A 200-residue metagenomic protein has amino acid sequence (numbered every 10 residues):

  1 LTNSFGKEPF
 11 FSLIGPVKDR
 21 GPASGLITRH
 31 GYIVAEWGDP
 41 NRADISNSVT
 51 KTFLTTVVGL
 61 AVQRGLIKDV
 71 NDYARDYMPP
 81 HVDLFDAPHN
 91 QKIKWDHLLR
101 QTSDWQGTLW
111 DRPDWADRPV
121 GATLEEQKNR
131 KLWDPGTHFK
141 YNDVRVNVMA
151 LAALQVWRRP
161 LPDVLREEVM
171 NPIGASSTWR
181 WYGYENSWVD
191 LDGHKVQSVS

Functional and structural regions predicted by a protein language model:
T2-P40: A short, well-structured edge-of-sheet supersecondary motif
N3-P16, A61-K140: Active-site-proximal loop and beta-strand segments within enzyme catalytic domains
P22, S48, T52, K68 (+5 more regions): Soluble non-cytosolic domains of exported or imported proteins
G31, I45-V70, L98, M149-A153: Active-site SXXK
Y32-V34, P40-N41, W105-Q106, V146 (+1 more regions): Solvent-exposed loop/turn segments at secondary-structure junctions within structured extracellular/periplasmic domains
I33-R42, Q127-P135: Glycine/charged-rich beta-loop-alpha catalytic/anionic-binding loops adjacent to active sites
R42-S46, D86-H89, W133-Y141, H194-S200: Solvent-exposed loop and edge beta-strand segments that line ligand/cofactor-binding and catalytic clefts
R64-S103, W157-V199: Active-site helix/loop module of the DD-peptidase/beta-lactamase fold, centered on the serine-lysine SxxK catalytic
